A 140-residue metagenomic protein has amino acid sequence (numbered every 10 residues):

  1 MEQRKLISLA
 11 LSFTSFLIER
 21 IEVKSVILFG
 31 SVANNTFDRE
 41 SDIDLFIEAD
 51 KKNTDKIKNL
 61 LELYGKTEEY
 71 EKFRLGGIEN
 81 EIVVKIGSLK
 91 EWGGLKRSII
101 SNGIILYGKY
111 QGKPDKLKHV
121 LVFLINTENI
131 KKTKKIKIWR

Functional and structural regions predicted by a protein language model:
M1-S25, A33-R39, D50-R140: Catalytic core of pol beta-like nucleotidyltransferases
S41-I43: Change "...and in nucleic-acid phosphodiester-cleaving endonucleases..." to "...and in nucleic-acid processing enzymes
L45-E48: Short beta-strand->loop micro-motif that forms the acidic, two-metal-ion catalytic signature in nucleotide-processing
